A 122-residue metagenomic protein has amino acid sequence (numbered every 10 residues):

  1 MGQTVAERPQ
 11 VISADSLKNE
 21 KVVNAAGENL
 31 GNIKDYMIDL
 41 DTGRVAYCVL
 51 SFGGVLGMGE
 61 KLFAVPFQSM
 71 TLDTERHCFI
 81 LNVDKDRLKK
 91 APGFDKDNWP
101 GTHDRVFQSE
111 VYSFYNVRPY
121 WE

Functional and structural regions predicted by a protein language model:
M1-E122: Peripheral interaction segments used for macromolecular assembly
